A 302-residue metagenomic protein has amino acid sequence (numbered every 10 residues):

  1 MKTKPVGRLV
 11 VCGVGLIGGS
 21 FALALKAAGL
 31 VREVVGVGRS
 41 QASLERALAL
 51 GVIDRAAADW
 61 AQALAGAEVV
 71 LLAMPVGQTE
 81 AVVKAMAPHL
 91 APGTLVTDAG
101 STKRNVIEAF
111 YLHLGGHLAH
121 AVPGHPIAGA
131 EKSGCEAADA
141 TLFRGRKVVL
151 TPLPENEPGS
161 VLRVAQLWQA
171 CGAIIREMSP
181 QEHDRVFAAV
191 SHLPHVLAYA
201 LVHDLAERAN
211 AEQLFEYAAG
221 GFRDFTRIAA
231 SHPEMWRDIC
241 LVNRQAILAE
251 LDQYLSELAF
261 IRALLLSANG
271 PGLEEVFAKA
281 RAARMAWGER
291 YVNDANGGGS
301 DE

Functional and structural regions predicted by a protein language model:
M1-G66: NAD(P)+-binding Rossmann beta1-loop-alpha1 motif at the extreme N-terminus of oxidoreductases
R8, E33, H120, K147 (+1 more regions): Residues at the starts of beta-strands that form the adenosine-phosphate
R39, M74, A99: Short beta->alpha hinge that forms the Motif I/post-I loop of the SAM-binding pocket
W60-L90, T94-L95: Rossmann-like NAD(P)-binding element
K84-E136: Rossmann-like NAD(P)(H) cofactor-binding subdomain of soluble oxidoreductases
L142-R227: Internal alpha-helical scaffold of NAD(P)-dependent oxidoreductase catalytic cores
A211-A280: Interdomain hinge/lid region at the active-site interface of Rossmann-like NAD(P)-dependent oxidoreductases
